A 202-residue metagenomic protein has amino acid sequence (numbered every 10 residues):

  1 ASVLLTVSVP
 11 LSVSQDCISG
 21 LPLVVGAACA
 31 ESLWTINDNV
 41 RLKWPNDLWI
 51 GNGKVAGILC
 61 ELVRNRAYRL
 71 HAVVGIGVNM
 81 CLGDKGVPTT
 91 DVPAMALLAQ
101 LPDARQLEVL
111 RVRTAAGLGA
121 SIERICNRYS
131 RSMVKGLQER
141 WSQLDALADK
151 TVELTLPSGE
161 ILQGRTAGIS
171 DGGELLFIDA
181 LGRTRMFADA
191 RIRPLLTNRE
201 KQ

Functional and structural regions predicted by a protein language model:
A1-L70, Q100-V109, R113-A120, R124-R131: Contiguous, small/hydrophobic- and glycine-enriched helical/loop subdomains that border and often "cap" functional
A1-V3, A72-I76, P93, K150 (+1 more regions): A generic structural signal for short beta-strands and their flanking turns/coil linkers
W44-P45, I76, A188: A secondary-structure boundary/capping signal
P45, V55-L59, Q138, T151 (+1 more regions): Conserved beta-strand residues within beta-sheet cores
L59, G77-N79, S170: Gly/Ser/Thr-rich beta-alpha loop segments that engage phosphate groups in nucleotides
A67-L101: Short, acidic (Asp/Glu-rich) active-site segment that either coordinates a divalent metal cofactor
Q100-G159, L195-Q202: Conserved, helical-rich catalytic subdomain that frames metal- and/or nucleotide-binding sites in enzyme alpha/beta
A148-Q202: Conserved RNA-binding domains used in RNP assembly and mRNA/RNA metabolism
